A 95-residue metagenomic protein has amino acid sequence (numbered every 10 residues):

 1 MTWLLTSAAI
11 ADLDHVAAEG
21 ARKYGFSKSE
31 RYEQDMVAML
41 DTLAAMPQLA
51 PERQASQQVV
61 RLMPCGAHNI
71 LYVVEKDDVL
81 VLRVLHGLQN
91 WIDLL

Functional and structural regions predicted by a protein language model:
M1-E33: Arg/Lys-rich, positively charged N-terminal/basic patches that mediate binding to nucleic acids
A9, M36, Y72: GIY-YIG nuclease signature motif recognition
V16, M36, M46-A50: Alpha-helical linker/hinge and terminal dimerization helices associated with HTH transcriptional regulators
E30-V37, L62: An alpha-helix initiation/capping motif
D41-A45: Short proline/glycine- and basic residue-enriched helix-capping loop/turn segments at helix->loop/beta transitions
Q48-D77: Basic/aromatic recognition patch in beta-strand/loop cores that engages polyanionic ligands
H68-L95: Enriched for short, Lys/Arg-rich terminal
